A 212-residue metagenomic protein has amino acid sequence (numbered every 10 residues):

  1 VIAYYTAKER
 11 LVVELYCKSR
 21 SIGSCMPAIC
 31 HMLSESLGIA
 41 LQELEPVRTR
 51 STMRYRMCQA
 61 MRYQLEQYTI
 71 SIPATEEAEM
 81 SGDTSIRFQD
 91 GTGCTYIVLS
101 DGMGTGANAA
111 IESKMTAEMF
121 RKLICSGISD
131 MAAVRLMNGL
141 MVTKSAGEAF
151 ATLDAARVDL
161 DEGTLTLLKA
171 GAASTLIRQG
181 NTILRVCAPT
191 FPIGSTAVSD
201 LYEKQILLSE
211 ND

Functional and structural regions predicted by a protein language model:
V1-V98, G104-N108, S113, F120-D212: Conserved subregion of the PPM/PP2C metallophosphatase catalytic domain
